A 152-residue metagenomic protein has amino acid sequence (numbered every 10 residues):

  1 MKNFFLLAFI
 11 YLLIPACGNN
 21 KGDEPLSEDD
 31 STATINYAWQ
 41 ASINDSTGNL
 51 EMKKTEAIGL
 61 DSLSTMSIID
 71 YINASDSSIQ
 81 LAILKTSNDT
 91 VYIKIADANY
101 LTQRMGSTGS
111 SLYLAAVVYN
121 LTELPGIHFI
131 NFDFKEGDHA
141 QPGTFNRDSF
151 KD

Functional and structural regions predicted by a protein language model:
M1-P15: Sec-dependent bacterial lipoprotein signal peptides
C17-D152: Bimodal "functional hotspot" detector
